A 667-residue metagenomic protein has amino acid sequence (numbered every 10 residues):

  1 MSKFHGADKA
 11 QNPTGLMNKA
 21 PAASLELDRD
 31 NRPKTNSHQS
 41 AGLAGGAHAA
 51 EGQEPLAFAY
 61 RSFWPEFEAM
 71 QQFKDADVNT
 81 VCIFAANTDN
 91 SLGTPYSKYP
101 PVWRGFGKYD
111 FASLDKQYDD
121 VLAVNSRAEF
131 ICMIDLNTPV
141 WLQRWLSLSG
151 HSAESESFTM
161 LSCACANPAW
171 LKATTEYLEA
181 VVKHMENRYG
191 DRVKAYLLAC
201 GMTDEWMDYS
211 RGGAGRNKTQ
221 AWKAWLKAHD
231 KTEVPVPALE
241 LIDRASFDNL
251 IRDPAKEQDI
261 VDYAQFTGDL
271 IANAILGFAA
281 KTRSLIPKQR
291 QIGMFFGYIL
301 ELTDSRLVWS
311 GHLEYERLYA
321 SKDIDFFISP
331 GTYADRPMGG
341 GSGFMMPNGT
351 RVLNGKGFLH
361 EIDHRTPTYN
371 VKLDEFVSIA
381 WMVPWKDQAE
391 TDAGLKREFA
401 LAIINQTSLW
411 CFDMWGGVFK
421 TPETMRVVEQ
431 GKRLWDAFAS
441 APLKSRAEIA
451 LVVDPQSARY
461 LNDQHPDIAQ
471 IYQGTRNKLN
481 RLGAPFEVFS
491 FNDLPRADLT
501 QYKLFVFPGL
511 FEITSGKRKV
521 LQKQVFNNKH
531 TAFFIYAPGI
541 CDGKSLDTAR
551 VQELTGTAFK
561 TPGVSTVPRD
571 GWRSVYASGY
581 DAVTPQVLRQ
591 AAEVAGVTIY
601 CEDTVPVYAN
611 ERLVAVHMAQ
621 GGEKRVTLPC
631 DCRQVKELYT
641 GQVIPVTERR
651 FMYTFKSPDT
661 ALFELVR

Functional and structural regions predicted by a protein language model:
N36, G42-F73, V78: Boundary/entry segment of secreted carbohydrate-active catalytic domains
P55-S62, P95-F111, S157-T175, E257-A272 (+5 more regions): The substrate-binding groove and active-site-proximal loops of carbohydrate-active enzymes, especially glycoside
F58-Y60, V81-I83, F130-C132, Y196-L198 (+4 more regions): Hydrophobic faces of well-ordered beta-strands that scaffold small-molecule active sites in alpha/beta enzyme cores
F63, A86, D135-N137, L198-T203 (+6 more regions): Active-site beta-loop-alpha junctions enriched in small/polar residues
F63-F73, R306-Y319, D392-F399: Short, acidic/polar
F67-S155, F278-A279, R283-L285: Aromatic-lined substrate-binding rim segments of carbohydrate-active enzymes
D135, Q143-Y333, G341-S342, P347-N348: Polysaccharide-binding and catalytic clefts of secreted carbohydrate-active enzymes
S284, K288-Q289, S321, D325-R667: Carbohydrate-binding surfaces of carbohydrate-active enzymes
